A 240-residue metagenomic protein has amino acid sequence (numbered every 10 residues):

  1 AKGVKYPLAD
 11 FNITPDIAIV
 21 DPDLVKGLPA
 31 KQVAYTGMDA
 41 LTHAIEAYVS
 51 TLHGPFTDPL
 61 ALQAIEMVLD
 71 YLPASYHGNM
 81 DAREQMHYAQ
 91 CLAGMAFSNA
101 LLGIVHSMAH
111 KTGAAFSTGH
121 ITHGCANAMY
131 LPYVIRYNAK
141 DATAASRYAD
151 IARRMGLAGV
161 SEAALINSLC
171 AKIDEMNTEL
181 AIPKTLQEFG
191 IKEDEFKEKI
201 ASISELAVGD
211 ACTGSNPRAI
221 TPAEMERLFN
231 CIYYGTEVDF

Functional and structural regions predicted by a protein language model:
A1-A100: Carboxylate- and glycine-rich phosphate/diphosphate-binding segment that chelates Mg2+/Mn2+
L41-I45, M86-G94, M108, L131 (+4 more regions): Short alpha-helical scaffolding segments that buttress acidic/His motifs in well-ordered protein cores
A61, R83-M86, Y148, I166 (+2 more regions): Hydrophobic packing residues in well-ordered alpha-helices of helical domains and bundles
D81, A164, Q187-G190, S215-A223: Short coil/turn segments at secondary-structure boundaries
C91-N127, D210-S215: Glycine-rich phosphate/pyrophosphate-binding beta-alpha loops
A115-T118, G124-E198, V238-D239: Gly/Pro-rich interdomain helix-loop hinge
E195-F240: Short, amphipathic C-terminal "tail helix"
